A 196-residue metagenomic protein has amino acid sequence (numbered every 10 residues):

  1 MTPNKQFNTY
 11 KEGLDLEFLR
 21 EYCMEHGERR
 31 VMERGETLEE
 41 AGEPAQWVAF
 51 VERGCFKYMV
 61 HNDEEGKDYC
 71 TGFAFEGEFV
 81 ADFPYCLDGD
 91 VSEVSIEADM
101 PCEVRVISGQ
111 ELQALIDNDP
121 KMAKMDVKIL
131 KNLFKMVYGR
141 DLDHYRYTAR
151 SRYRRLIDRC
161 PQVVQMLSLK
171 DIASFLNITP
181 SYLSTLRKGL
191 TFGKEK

Functional and structural regions predicted by a protein language model:
M1-R29, Y85: Cyclic nucleotide-binding regulatory module and flanking cytosolic helices
R30, A49, G72, E97 (+3 more regions): Residues that recognize and position ribonucleotide moieties
T37-A98: Cyclic nucleotide-binding regulatory domains
M59, D82-F83, A114-L115, L156 (+1 more regions): Residues that scaffold the ATP/ADP-binding catalytic core of kinase and kinase-like folds
E78-F79, E111, Y182: Short, well-ordered alpha-helical scaffold segment located in the soluble/lumenal catalytic or ligand-binding core
S92, E111-T148, R152: A small-molecule sensor/coupling module
Y147-K196: Phosphate-/nucleic-acid-contacting segments
